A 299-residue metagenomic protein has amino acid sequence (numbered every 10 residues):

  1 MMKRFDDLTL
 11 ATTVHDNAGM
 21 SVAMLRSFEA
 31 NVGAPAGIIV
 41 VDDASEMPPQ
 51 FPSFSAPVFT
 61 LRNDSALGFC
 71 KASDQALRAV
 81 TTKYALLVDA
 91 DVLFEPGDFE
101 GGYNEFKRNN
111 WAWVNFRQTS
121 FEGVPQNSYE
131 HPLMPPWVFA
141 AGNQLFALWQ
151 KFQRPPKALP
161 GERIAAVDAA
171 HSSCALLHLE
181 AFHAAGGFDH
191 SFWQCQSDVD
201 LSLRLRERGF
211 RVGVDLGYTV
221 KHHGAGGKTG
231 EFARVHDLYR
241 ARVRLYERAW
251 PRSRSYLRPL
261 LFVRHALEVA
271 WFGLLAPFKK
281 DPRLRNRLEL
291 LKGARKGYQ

Functional and structural regions predicted by a protein language model:
N17-A30: Short, well-formed alpha-helical segments that are part of the catalytic scaffolds of diverse glycosyltransferases
S27-R62: Acidic donor-binding segment of Leloir-type glycosyltransferases
N63-V80: Glycine-rich, basic loop-to-helix element that forms the pyrophosphate-binding segment of sugar-nucleotide handling
A85: Short aromatic/hydrophobic "clamp" motif used to bind/position activated sugar donors
G97-Y129: Conserved donor NDP-sugar-binding/catalytic core segment of glycosyltransferases
A147, R154-L177: A recurrent flexible, glycine/aromatic-enriched loop bordering the glycosyltransferase active site that acts as
D168-G186, S191-T219: A short, conserved alpha-helix in the catalytic core of glycosyltransferases
A233-A241, R254-Q299: Non-catalytic, C-terminal membrane-associated alpha-helical segments of glycosyltransferases
